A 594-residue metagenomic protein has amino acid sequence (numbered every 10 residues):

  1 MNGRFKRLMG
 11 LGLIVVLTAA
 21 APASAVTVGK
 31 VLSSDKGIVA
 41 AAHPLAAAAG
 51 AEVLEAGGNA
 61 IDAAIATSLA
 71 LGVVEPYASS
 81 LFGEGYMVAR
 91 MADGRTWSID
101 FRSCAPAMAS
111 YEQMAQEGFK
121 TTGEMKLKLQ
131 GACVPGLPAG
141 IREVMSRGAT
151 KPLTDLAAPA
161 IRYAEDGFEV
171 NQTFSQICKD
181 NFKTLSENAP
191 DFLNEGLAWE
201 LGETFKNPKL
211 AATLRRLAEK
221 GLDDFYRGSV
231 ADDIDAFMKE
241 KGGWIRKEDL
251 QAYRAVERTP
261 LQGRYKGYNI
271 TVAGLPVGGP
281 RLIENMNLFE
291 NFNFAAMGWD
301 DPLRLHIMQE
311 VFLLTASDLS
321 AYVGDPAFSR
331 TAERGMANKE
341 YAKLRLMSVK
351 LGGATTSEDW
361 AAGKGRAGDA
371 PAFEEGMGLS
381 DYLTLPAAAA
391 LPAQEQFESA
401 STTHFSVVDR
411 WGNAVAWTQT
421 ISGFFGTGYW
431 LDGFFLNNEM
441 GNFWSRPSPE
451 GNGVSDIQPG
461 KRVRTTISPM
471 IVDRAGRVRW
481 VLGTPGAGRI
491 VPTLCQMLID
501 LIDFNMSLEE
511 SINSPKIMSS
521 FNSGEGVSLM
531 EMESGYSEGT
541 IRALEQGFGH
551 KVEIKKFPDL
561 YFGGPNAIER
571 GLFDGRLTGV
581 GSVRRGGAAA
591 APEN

Functional and structural regions predicted by a protein language model:
M1-L11: Bacterial N-terminal signal peptides that target proteins for export
G10-A20: Bacterial N-terminal signal peptides
A25-A48, E52, A60-G221, F225-R227 (+4 more regions): Noncatalytic scaffold domains of N-terminal-nucleophile
A63-T67, T154-E165, D232-D235, W299-A316 (+2 more regions): Short, well-structured alpha-helical segments that form the helix of a local strand-helix-strand
V73-W97, W244-R246, V408-W480, F504 (+1 more regions): Active-site rim segments in enzyme catalytic domains, especially the processed small/beta chain of N-terminal
E257, S399-T402, T465-I467: Short, small/polar residue-rich loop motifs at catalytic or cofactor-binding pockets
F292-T420, Y429, H550: Internal maturation/activation junctions in enzymes
W411, G460-R462, L494, D503-L560: Extended C-terminal subregions enriched in glycine
